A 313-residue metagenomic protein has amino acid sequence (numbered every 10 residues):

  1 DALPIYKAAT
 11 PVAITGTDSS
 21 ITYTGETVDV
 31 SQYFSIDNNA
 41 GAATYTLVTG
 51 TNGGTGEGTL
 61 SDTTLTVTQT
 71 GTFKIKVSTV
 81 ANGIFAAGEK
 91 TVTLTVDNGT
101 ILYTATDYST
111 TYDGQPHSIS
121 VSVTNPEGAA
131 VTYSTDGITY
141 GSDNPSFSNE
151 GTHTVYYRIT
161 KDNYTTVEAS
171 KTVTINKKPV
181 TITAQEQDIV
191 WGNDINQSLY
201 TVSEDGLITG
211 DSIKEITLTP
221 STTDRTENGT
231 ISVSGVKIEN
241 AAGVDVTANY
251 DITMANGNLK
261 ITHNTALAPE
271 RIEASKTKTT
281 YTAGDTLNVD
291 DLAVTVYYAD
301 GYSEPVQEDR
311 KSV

Functional and structural regions predicted by a protein language model:
D1-L3, S312: Short, small-residue-biased leader/transition segments that mark boundaries at the very start of proteins
P4-A266, T286-D291, T295-Y302: Solvent-exposed beta-strand/loop surfaces, strongest in extracytoplasmic domains of secreted and cell-surface proteins
S134, S312-V313: Intrinsic, low-complexity polybasic segments
L267-N288: Cysteine-centric segments in proteins
V306-R310: Immunoglobulin-like IPT/TIG beta-sandwich domains and homologous Ig-like subdomains
